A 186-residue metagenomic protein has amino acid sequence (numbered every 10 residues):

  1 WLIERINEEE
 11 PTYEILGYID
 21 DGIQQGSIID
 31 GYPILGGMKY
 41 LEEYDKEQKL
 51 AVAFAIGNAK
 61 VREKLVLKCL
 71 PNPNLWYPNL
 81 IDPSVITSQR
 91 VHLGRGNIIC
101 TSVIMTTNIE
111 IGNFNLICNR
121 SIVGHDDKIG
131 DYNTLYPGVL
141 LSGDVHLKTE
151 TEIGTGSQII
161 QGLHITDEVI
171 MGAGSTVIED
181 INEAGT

Functional and structural regions predicted by a protein language model:
W1-E4: Glycine-rich adenosine-cofactor-binding loop
I6-N7, C69: Hydrophobic C-terminal alpha-helix "anchor/cap" residues
E9-I28: NAD(P)-binding Rossmann-fold cofactor-contacting core
L16, L50-A51, R95, T149: Conserved acidic residues
I23-D82, I86: Phosphate-bearing ligand-interacting subdomains that bind or position ATP/ADP/UDP/GDP/NAD(P) or nucleotide-linked
N79-T186: Structural signal for interior beta-strand "rungs" in well-ordered beta-sheet cores of soluble enzyme domains
